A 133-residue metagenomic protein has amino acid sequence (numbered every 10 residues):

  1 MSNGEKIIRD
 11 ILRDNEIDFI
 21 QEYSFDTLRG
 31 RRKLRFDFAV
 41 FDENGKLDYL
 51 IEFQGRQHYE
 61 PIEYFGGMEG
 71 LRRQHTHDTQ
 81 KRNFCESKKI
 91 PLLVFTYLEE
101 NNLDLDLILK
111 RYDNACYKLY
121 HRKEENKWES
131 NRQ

Functional and structural regions predicted by a protein language model:
M1-Q133: Nucleic-acid endo/exonuclease domains
